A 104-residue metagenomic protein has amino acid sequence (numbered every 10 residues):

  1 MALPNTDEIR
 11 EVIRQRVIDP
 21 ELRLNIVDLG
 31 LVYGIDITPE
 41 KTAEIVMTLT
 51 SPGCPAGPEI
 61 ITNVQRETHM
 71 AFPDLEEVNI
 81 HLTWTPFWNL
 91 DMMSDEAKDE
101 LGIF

Functional and structural regions predicted by a protein language model:
M1-F104: Domain-level signature for proteins that mediate thiol-based redox and metal-cofactor handling
